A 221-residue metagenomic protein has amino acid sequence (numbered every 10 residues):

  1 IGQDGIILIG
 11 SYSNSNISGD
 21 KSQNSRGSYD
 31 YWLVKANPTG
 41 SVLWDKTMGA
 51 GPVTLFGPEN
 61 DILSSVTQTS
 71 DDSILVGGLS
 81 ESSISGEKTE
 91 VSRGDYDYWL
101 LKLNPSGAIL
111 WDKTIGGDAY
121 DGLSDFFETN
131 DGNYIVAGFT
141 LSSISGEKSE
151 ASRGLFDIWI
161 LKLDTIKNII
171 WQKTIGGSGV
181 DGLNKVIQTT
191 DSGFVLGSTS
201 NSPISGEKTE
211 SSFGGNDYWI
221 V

Functional and structural regions predicted by a protein language model:
I1-V221: A sequence-level/structural motif corresponding to short, flexible coil/turn segments enriched in small polar residues
